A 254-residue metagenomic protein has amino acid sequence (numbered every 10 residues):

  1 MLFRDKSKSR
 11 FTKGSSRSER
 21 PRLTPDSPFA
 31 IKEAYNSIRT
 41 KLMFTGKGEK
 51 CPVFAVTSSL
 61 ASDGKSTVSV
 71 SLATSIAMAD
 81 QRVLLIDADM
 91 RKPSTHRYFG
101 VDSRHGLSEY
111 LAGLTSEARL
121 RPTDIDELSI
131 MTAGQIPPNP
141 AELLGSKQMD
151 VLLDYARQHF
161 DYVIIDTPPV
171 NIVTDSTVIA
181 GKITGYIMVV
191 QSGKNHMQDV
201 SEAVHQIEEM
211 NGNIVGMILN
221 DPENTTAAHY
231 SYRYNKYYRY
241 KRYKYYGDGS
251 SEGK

Functional and structural regions predicted by a protein language model:
M1-K254: P-loop NTP-binding module
